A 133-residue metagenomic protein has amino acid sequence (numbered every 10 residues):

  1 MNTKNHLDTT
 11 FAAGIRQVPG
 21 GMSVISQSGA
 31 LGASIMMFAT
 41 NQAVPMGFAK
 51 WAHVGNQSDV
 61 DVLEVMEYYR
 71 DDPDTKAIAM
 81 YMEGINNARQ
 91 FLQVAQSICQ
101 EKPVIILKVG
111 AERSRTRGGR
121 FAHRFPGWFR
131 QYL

Functional and structural regions predicted by a protein language model:
M1-L133: Catalytic-core regions of core metabolic enzymes, especially those transforming organic acids/acyl-group intermediates
